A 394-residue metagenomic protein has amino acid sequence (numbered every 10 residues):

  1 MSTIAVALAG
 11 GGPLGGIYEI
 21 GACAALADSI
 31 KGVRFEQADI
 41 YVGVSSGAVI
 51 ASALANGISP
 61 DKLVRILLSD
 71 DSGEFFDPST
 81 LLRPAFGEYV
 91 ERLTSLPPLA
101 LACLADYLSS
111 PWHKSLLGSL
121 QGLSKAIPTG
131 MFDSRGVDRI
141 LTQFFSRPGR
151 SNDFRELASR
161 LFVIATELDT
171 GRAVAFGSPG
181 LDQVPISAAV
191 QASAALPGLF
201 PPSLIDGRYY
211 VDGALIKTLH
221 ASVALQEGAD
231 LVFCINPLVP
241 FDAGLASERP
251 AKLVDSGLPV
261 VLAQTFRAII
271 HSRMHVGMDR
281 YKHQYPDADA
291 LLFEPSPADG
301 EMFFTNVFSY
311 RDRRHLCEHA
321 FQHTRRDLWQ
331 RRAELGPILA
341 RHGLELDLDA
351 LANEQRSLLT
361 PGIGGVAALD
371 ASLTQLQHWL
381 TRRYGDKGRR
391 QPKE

Functional and structural regions predicted by a protein language model:
M1-V44, V49-E394: Patatin-like phospholipase
